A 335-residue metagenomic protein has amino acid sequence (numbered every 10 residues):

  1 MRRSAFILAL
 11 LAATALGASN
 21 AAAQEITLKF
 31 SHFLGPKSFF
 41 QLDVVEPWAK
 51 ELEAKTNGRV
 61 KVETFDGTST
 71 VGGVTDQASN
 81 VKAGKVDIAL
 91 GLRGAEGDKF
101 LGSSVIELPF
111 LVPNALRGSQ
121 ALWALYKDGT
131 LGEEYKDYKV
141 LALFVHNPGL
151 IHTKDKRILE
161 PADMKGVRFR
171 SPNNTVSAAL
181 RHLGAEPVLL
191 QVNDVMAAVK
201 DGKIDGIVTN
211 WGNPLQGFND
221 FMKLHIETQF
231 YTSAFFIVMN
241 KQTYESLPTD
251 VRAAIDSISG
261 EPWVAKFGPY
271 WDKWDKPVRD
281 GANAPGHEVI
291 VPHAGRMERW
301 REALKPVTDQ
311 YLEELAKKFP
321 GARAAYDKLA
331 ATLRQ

Functional and structural regions predicted by a protein language model:
M1-L8: Bacterial N-terminal signal peptides that target proteins for export
R2, G17, K29: Conserved Rossmann-like nucleotide-binding pocket used by diverse enzymes that bind dinucleotide cofactors
A9-L11, A21: Cleavable N-terminal signal peptides
A13-L16, R323: Short linear motifs centered on Gly/Pro in flexible linkers and helix caps
L16-A23: Sec/Tat signal peptide C-region and signal peptidase I cleavage site
Q24-R117, Y126, E133-Q335: N-terminal secretory/targeting leader peptides
